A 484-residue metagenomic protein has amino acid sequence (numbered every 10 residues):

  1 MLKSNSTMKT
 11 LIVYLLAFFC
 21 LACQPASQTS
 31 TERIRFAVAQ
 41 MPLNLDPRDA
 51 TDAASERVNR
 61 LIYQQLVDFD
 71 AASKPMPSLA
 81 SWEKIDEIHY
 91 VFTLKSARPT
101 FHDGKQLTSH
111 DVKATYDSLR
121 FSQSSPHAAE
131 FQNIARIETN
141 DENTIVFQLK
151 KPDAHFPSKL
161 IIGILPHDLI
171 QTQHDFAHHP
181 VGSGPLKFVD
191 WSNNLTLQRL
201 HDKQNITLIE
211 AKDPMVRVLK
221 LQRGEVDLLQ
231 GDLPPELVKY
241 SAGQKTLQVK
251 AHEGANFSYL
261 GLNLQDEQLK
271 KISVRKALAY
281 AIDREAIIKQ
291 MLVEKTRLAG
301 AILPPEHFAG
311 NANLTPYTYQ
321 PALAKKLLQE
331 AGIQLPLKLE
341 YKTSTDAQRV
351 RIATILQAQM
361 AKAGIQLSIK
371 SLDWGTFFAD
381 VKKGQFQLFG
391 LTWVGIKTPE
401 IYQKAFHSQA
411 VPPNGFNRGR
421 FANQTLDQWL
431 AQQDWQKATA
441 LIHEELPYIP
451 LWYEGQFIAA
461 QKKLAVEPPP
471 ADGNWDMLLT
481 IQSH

Functional and structural regions predicted by a protein language model:
Q24, Q366-F377, K404-K462, H484: Extracytoplasmic/peripheral linker and loop segments enriched in polar/acidic and small residues with frequent Thr/Pro
A37-E87, D117, V181-G182: N-terminal lobe/hinge region of extracytoplasmic solute-binding protein
S81-S124, K220, Q268: Aromatic- and charge-enriched surface segment that lines or borders ligand/interaction sites
T93, H127-L169: Surface-exposed binding/hinge segments that line and control ligand-binding clefts or catalytic entry sites
S109-T115, T144-V146, P185, D202-Q204 (+6 more regions): Alpha-helical secondary-structure segments
N194-K239, Q366-S368: Ligand-site clamp/hinge motif
L200, L327, I458-H484: Long beta-strand-rich cores associated with HINT superfamily self-processing modules
K270-A358, T480-Q482: Append "and occasionally in soluble cytosolic enzymes with long acidic Gly/Pro-rich linkers
